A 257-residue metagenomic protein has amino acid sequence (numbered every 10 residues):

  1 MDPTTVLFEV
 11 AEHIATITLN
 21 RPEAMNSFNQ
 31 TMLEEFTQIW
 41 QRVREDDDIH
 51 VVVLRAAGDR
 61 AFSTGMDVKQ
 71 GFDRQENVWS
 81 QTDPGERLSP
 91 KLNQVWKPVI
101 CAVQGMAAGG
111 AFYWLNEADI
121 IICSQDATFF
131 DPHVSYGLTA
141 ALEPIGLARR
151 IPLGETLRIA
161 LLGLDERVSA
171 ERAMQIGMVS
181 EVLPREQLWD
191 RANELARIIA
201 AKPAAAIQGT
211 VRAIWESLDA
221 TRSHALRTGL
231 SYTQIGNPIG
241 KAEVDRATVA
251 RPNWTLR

Functional and structural regions predicted by a protein language model:
M1-D59: Conserved CoA-thioester-binding segment of acyl-CoA-metabolizing enzymes
M1-E12, D59, Q70, L164-R172 (+1 more regions): C-terminal alpha-helix plus adjacent terminal tail
I17, L54, D67, W114-N116 (+3 more regions): Hydrophobic/aromatic residues within transmembrane alpha-helices of multi-pass small-molecule transporters
N20, M66, Q104: Histidine-centered beta-alpha loop that forms part of the nucleotide-sugar donor binding/catalytic region in diverse
F28, Q75, D126: Ligand-binding pocket scaffold of soluble enzyme catalytic domains
A56-Q94, A107, S135, T221 (+2 more regions): Glycine- (often His-adjacent) and acidic-residue-rich active-site loop that binds/positions the CoA thioester
N93-A204: Crotonase-fold acyl-CoA enzyme core
